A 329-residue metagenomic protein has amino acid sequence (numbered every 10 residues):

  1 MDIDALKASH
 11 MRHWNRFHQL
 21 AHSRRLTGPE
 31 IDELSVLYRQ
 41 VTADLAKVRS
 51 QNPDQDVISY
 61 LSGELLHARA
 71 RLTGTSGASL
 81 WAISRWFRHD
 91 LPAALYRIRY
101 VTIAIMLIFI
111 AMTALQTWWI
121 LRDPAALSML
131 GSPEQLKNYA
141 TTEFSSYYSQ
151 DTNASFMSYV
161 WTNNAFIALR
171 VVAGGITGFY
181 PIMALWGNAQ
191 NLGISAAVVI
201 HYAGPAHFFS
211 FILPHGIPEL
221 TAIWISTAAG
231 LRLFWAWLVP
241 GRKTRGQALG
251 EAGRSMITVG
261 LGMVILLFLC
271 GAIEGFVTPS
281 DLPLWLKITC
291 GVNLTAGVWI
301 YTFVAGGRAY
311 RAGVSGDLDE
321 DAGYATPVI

Functional and structural regions predicted by a protein language model:
M1-S84: Soluble N-terminal domains of membrane-associated systems
A82-I98, Y147, S155, G246-Q247: Cytosolic juxtamembrane amphipathic/interface segments immediately preceding and feeding into a transmembrane helix
A93-A111: Alpha-helical transmembrane segments and their helix-start/interface "positive-inside/aromatic belt" motifs in integral
L107-R122, P218: Hydrophobic alpha-helical membrane-insertion segments
T117-T142: Interfacial/capping segments of alpha-helical transmembrane domains
Y139-Y159, F209-P218: Short aromatic-rich membrane-water interface segments that cap or initiate transmembrane helices in multi-pass membrane
T152-Y180, I194: Individual transmembrane alpha-helix segments
G174-I329: Generic detector of multi-pass transmembrane helix bundles and their immediately adjacent loops in polytopic membrane
